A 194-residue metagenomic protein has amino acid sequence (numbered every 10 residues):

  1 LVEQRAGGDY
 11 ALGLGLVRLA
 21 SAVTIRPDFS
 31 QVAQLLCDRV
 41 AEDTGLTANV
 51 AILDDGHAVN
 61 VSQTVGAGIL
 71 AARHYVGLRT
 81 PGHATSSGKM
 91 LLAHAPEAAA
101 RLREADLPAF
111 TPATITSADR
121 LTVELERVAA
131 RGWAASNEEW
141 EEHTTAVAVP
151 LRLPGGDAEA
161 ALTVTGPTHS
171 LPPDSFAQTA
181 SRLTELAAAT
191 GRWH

Functional and structural regions predicted by a protein language model:
L1-V2, A134: Conserved hydrophobic residue
V2-E3, V50-A51, L151: A structural signal for short hydrophobic beta-strand segments in well-ordered beta-sheet cores
R5-Y10: Short, Lys/Arg-rich nucleic-acid/phosphate-binding segment
A11-A105: Amphipathic alpha-helical effector-binding/dimerization core of metabolite-sensing transcriptional regulators
V32-D43, R127, R131, A189-W193: Amphipathic alpha-helical regulatory segments at dimerization interfaces that relay allosteric signals between sensory
G88, L92, P96, S181-R192: Short amphipathic alpha-helical signal-transduction/dimerization elements
R101-F110, L186-H194: Cysteine/selenocysteine-centered motifs that mediate thiol-based redox chemistry or coordinate metal-sulfur cofactors
T114-A187: Extended hydrophobic
